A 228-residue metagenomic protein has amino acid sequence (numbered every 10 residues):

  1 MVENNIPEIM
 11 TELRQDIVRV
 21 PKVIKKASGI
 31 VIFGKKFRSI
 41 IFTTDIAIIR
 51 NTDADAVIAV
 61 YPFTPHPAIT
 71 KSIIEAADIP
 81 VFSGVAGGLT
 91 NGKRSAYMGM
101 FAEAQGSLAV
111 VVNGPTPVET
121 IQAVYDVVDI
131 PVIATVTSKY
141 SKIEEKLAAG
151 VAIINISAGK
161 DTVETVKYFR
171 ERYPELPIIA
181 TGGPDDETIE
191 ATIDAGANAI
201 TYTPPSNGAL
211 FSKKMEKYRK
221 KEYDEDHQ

Functional and structural regions predicted by a protein language model:
M1-V81, G87-G92, A104: Conserved N-terminal beta1-alpha1 strand-loop-helix module at the mouth
N5, Q122-V127, F169, E190-A195 (+1 more regions): C-terminal helical cap(s) of enzyme catalytic domains, especially alpha/beta-barrels
G29, A76-G87, Y125-T135, R170-T181: Short beta-strand/loop segments at the ligand-binding rim of alpha/beta enzyme cores
G34-I41, A56-F63, G84-N91, S107-T116 (+3 more regions): Catalytic beta/alpha-barrel core
D53-A54, A77-P80, G106-L108, V128-V132 (+3 more regions): Glycine-enriched alpha-helix->loop->beta-strand junction motifs that scaffold or abut catalytic
P65-A104, P115-V127, K139-E145, T162-V166: N-terminal active-site wall of soluble small-molecule enzyme domains
V85, Q105-P117, A152-T165, A195-K217: Glycine-rich phosphate-binding active-site loops on the catalytic face of alpha/beta enzymes
K93-A102, S141-G150, P184-Y202: Catalytic cores of alpha/beta
